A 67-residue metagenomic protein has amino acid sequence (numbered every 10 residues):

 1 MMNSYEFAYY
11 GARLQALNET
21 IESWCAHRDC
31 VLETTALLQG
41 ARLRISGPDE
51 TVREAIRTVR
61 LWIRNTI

Functional and structural regions predicted by a protein language model:
M1-A12: Short glycine-/aliphatic-rich beta-strand segments at the starts of folded cytosolic domains
M1-N3, R64-I67: Short intrinsically disordered terminal tails
Y5, T20, V31-E33: Short, flexible coil/linker segments at or flanking structured domains
A12-L14, S46-E54: Helix N-cap motif at beta-to-alpha junctions
T20-R28, T58, W62: Generic non-transmembrane alpha-helical segments
W24-E50: Acidic, low-complexity, intrinsically disordered interaction modules
E50-T66: Charge-rich, low-aromatic oligomerization/scaffolding segments with amphipathic character
